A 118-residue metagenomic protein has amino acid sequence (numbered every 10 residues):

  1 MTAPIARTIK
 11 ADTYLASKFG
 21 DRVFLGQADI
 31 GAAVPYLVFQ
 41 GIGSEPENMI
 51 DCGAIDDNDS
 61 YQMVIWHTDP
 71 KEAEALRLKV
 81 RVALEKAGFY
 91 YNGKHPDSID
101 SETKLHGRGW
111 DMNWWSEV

Functional and structural regions predicted by a protein language model:
M1-G53, K71, L76, E102: Small/polar-rich, solvent-exposed N-terminal microdomains that initiate assembly or binding
Y14, S44, T68, E85 (+1 more regions): Residue-level marker of positions within ordered structural domains that often coincide with functionally constrained
F24, Y36-F39, Y61, W66 (+2 more regions): Aromatic side chains
N48-I50, Q62-W66, A87-Y91, E117-V118: Glycine-rich loops and low-complexity Gly/Arg-rich segments that provide flexible linkers or classic glycine-based
G53-N58, L78-V80: Short intrinsically disordered coil segments
A54-I55, H67-A73, N92-D97: Short C-terminal domain-edge/linker segments immediately following a structured domain
I55-T68, L105-S116: Oligomerization/assembly interface segments of phage tail-like spikes and tubes
L78-V118: Acidic-leaning, charged glycine-interspersed low-complexity segments
